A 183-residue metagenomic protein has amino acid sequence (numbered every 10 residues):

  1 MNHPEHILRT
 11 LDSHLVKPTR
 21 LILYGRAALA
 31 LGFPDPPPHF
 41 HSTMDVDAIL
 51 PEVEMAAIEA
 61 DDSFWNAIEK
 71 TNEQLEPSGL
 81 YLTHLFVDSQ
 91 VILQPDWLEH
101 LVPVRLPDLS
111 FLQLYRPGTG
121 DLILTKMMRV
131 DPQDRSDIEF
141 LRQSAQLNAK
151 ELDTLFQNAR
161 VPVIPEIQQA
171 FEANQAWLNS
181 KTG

Functional and structural regions predicted by a protein language model:
M1-G183: Compositionally biased terminal segments of proteins
